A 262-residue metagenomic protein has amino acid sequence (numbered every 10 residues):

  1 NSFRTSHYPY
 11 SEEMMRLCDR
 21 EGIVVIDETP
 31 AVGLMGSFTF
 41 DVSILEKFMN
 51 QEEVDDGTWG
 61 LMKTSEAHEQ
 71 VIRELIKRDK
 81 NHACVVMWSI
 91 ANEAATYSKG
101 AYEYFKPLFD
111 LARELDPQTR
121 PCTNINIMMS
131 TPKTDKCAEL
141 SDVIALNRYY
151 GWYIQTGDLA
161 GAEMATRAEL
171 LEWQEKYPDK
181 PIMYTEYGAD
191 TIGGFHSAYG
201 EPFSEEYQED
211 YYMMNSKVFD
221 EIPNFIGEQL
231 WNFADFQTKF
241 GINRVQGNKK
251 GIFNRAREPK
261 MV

Functional and structural regions predicted by a protein language model:
N1-V143, N147-L171, E175-D179, T191-F203 (+2 more regions): Active-site mouth of glycoside hydrolases
I125-N126, M183-T185, Q229: Active-site neighborhood of phospho(di)ester-bond hydrolases with catalytic His/Asp-centered motifs
K180-P181, N224-G227: A short pocket-lining beta-strand/turn micro-motif at the edge of beta-sheets
G188: Glycine-rich, positively charged active-site loop/lid region within alpha/beta enzyme cores that binds and organizes
P202-E205, M214, V218: Metal- or metallocofactor-binding catalytic centers and their adjacent structured scaffolds across diverse enzyme
F219, E228: Hydrophobic, well-ordered secondary-structure elements that form the walls of internal hydrophobic environments
I222, W231-V262: Aromatic-rich peripheral "rim/lid" segments of glycoside hydrolase catalytic domains that contact and position glycan
